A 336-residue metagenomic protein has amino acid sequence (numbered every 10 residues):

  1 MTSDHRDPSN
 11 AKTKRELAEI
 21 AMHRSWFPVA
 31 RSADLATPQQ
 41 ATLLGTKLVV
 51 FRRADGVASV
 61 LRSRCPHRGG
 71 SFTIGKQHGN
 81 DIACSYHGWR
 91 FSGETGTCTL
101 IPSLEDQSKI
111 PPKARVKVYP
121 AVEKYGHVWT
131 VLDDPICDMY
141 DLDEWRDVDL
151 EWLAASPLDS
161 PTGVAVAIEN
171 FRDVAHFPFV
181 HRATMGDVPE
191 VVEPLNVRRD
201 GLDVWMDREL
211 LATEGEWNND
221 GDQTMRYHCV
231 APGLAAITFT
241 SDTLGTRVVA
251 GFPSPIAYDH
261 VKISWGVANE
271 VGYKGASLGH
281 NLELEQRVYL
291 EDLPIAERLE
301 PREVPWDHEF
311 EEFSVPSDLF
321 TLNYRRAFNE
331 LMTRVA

Functional and structural regions predicted by a protein language model:
T2-R15, H23, A30-W152: Rieske [2Fe-2S] iron-sulfur-binding domain
A21-R24, G245-R247: Short coil-to-beta-strand transition motifs
P28-R31, G163: Helix N-cap / beta->alpha transition motif
V57, I136-A336: C-terminal catalytic domain of Rieske-type non-heme iron oxygenases
